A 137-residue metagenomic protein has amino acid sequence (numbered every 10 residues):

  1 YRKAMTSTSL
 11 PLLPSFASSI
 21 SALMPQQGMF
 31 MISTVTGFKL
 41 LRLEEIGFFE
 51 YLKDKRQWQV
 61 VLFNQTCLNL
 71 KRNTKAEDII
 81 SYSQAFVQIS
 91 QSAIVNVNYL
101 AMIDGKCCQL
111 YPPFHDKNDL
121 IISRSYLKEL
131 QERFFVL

Functional and structural regions predicted by a protein language model:
Y1-M5: N-terminal/domain-start alpha-helical segments
S9-H115: Conserved binding/recognition cores within well-folded domains
D78-S81, L120-L137: Acidic, Ser/Thr- and proline-rich intrinsically disordered linker/docking segments of eukaryotic scaffolds
